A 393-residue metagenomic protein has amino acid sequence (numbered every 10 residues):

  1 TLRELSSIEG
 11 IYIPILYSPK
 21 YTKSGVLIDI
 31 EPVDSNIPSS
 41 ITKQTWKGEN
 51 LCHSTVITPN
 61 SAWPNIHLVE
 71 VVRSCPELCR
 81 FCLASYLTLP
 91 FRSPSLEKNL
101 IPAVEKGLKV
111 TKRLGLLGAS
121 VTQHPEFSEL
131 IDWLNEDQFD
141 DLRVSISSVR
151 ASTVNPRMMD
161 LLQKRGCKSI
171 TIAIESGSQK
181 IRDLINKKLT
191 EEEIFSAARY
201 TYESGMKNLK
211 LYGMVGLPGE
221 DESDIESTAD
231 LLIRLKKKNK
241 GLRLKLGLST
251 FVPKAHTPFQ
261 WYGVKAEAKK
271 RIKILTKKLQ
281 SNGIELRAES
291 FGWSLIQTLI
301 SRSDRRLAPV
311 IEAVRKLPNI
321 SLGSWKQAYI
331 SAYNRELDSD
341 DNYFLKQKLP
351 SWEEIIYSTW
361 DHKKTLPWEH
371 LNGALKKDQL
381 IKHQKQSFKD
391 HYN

Functional and structural regions predicted by a protein language model:
T1-A84, L89-F91, I101, W325 (+3 more regions): Acidic, low-complexity intrinsically disordered segments
T1-I30, P258-D304, E312-K326: Glycine-rich beta-alpha loop elements in corrinoid/cobalamin-binding modules across cobalamin-dependent enzymes
R3-I15, A119-E126, V149-S152, M214-G216 (+3 more regions): A glycine-rich phosphate-binding loop feature that marks nucleotide/adenosyl-phosphate handling sites
Y12, G48-H53, I57-T58, H67-S74 (+10 more regions): Structured core elements
L16-S18, V72-E77, Y86-L89, V121-Q123 (+7 more regions): Short, glycine-/Ser/Thr-/acidic-enriched flexible segments
P64-L68, R80-P90, T111-A119, G177-L184 (+4 more regions): Glycine- and acidic
L100-K245, S249-P253: Conserved SAM/AdoMet-binding glycine-rich loop
S281-N393: Radical SAM enzyme core and accessory elements
